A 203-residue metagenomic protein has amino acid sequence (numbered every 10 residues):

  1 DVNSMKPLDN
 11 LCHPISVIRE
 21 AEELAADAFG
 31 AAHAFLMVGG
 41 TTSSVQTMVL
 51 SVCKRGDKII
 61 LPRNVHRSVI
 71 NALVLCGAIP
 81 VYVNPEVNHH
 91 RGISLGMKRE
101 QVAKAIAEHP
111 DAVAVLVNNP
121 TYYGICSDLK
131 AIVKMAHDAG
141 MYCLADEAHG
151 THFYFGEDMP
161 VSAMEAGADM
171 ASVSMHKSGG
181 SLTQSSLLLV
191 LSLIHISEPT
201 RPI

Functional and structural regions predicted by a protein language model:
V2-S43: Conserved N-terminal alpha-helix of the aminotransferase class I/II PLP-enzyme fold
H33-G56, N71-A72: Conserved beta-loop-alpha segment that forms the PLP phosphate-binding cup at the N-terminus of a helix
G56-V117: PLP-dependent aminotransferase-like
R91-H152: Active-site phosphate-binding strand-loop segment of PLP-dependent enzymes
M159-H176: Conserved active-site segment immediately N-terminal to the catalytic lysine that forms the internal aldimine
E165, S186-S192: Short beta-strand-to-turn element immediately C-terminal to the catalytic PLP-Schiff-base lysine in fold type I
I194-I203: Single conserved hydrophobic/aromatic residue that forms the stacking wall/gate of nucleotide- or nucleobase-binding
